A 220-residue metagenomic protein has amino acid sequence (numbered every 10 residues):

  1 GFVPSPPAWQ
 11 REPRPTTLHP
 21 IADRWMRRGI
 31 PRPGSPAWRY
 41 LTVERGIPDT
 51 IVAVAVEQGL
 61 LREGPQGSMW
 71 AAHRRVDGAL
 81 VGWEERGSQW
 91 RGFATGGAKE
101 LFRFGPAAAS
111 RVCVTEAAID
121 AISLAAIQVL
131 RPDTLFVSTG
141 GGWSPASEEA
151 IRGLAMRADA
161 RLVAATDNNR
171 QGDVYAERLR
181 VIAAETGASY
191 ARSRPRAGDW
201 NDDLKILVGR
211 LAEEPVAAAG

Functional and structural regions predicted by a protein language model:
G1-T42, R170: Non-catalytic accessory segments of DNA primases and related replication-initiation nucleases
P4, P48-D49, R131, Y190: Residue-level detector of short coil/turn "hinge" positions at structural boundaries
G29, R111-C113, L162: Conserved hydrophobic helix-helix packing surfaces used for dimerization/oligomerization
P36-A37, I119, V174, R178: Short Gly/charged-rich anion-binding patches and loops
R45: Short glycine/Trp-rich loop-beta-loop segment that forms part of the substrate-binding cleft
P48-G64: Short, basic/aromatic recognition patches
R62-A155: Phosphate-handling DNA/RNA-contact segment within nucleic-acid enzymes
A126-G220: TOPRIM fold recognition
